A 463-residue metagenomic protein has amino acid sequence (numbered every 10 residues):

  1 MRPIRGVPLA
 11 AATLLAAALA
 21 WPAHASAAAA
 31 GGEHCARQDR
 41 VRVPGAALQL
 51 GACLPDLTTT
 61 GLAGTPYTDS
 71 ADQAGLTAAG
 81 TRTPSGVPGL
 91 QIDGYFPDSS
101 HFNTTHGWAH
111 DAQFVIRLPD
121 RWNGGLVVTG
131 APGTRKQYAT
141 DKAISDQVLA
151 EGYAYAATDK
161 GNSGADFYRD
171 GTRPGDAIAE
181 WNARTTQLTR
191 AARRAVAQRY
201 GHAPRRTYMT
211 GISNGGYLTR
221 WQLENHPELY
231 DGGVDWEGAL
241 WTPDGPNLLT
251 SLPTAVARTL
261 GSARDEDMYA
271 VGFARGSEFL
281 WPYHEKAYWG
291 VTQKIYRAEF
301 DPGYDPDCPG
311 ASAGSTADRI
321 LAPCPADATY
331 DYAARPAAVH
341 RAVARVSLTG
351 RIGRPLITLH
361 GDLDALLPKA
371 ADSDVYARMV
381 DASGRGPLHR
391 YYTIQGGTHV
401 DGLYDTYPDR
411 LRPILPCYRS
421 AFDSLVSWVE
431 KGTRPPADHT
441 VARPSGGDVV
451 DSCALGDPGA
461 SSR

Functional and structural regions predicted by a protein language model:
M1-A29: Secretory targeting and sorting signals
G31-T104, A109-A112, G238-R351, T440 (+1 more regions): Accessory cap/linker subdomain of secreted extracellular hydrolases
W108-Q113, P119-L126, P204, R351-G353: Proline/glycine-enriched tight loop/beta-turn segments at coil->beta junctions that connect or precede beta-strands
L118-N123, P174-A183, A191-S213: Gly/Ser-rich "nucleophile elbow"/oxyanion-hole loop immediately N-terminal to the catalytic nucleophile in hydrolases
T129-R190, Q198, L403-D409: Cap/lid segment of the alpha/beta-hydrolase catalytic domain
K136, R206-A255: Primarily recognizes the serine-hydrolase "nucleophile elbow" in alpha/beta-hydrolase and SGNH/GDSL folds
Y138-I144, D166-G171, G175, R220-N225 (+4 more regions): Short, solvent-exposed loop/turn and secondary-structure capping segments
Y304-S462: C-terminal subdomain of alpha/beta-hydrolase-fold enzymes, centered on the catalytic histidine and its supporting
